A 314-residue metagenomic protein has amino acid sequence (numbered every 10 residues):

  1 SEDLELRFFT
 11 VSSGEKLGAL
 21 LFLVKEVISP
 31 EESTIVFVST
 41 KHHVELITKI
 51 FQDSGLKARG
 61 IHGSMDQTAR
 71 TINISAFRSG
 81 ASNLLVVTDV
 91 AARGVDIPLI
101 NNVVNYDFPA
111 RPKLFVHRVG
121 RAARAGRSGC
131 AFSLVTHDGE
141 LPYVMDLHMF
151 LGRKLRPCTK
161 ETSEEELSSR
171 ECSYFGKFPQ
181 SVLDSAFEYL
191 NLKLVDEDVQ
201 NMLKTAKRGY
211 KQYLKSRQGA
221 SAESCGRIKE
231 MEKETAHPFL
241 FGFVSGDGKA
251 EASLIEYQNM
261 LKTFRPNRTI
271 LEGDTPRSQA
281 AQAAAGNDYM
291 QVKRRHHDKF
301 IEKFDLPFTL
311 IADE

Functional and structural regions predicted by a protein language model:
E2-I50: Conserved interdomain hinge at the start of the Helicase C-terminal
L4, L20, V36, V86 (+4 more regions): Residue-level signature of catalytic and energy-coupling elements of molecular machines, predominantly ATP/GTP-dependent
T10, G14, E26-P30, D53-K57 (+8 more regions): Short amphipathic alpha-helical interaction elements and helix-loop-helix interfaces that mediate dimerization
T10-G14, F37-V38, S64, T68 (+3 more regions): Intrinsic disorder
F51-D146: Conserved RecA-like helicase motor core of SF1/SF2 enzymes
R127-E314: Arginine-glycine-biased low-complexity disordered regions
